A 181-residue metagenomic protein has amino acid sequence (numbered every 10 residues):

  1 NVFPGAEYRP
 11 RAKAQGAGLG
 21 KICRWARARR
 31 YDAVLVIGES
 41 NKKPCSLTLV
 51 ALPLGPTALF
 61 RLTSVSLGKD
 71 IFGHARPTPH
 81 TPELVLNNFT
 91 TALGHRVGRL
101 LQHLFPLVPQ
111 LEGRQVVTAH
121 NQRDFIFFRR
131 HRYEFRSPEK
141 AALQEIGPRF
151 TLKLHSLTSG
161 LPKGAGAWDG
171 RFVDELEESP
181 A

Functional and structural regions predicted by a protein language model:
N1-A181: Phospho-regulatory, Ser/Thr- and acidic-rich intrinsically disordered linkers and terminal tails that flank modular
